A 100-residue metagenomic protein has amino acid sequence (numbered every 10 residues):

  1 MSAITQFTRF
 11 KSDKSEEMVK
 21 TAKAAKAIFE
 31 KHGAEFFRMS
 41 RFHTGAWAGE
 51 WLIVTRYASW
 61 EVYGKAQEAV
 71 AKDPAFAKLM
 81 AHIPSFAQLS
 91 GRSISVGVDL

Functional and structural regions predicted by a protein language model:
M1-A77, H82-L100: Short S/T/G/P-rich N-terminal loop/turn motif that feeds into the first structured element of a domain
